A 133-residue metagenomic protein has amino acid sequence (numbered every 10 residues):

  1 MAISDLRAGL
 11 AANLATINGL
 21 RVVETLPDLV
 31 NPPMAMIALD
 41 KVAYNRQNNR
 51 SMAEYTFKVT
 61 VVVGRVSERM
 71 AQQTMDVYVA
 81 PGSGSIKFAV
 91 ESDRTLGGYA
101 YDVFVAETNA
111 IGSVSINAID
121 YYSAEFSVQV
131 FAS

Functional and structural regions predicted by a protein language model:
M1-N31, K41-S133: Charged, amphipathic alpha-helical segments and their flanking helix caps
M34-M36: Membrane-embedded alpha-helical bundles of multi-pass transporters/translocases, especially carrier/permease families
